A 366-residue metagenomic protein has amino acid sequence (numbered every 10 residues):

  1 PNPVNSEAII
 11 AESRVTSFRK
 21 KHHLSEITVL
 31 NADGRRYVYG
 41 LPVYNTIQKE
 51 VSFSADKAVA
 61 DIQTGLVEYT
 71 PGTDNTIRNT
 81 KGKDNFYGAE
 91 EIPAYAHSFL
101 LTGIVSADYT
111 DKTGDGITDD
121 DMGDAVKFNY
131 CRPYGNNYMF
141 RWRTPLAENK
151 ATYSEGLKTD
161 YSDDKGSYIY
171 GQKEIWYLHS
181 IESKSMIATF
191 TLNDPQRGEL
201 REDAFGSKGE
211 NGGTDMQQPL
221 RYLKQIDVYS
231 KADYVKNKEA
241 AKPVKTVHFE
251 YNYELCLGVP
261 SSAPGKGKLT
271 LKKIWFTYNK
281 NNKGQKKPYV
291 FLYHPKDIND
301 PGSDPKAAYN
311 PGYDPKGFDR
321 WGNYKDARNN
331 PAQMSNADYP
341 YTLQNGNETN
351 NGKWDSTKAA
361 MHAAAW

Functional and structural regions predicted by a protein language model:
P1-W366: Conserved catalytic cores of ATP-dependent inositol ring kinases
